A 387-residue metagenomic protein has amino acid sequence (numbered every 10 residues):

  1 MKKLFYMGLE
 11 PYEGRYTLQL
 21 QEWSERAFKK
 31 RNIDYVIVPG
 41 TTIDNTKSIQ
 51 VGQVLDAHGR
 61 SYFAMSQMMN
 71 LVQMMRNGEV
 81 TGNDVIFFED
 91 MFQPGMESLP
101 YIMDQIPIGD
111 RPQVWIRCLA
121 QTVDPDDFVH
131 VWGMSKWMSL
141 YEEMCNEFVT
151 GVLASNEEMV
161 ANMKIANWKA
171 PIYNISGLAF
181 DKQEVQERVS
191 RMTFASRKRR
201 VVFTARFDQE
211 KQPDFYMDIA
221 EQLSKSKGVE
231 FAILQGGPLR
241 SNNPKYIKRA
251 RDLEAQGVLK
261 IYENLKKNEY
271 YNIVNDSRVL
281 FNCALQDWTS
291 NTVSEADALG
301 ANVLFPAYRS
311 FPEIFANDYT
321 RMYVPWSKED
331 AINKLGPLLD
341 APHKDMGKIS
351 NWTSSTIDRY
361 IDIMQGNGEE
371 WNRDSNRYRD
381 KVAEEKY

Functional and structural regions predicted by a protein language model:
V131-V152: Membrane-proximal helix-turn-helix segments that form the acceptor-binding/catalytic region of lipid-linked
E147-R191, S196: Donor nucleotide-sugar binding/catalytic pocket of nucleotide-sugar-dependent glycosyltransferases
R191-E221, A232: Conserved donor-binding/catalytic core segment of Leloir-type glycosyltransferases
E230-I247, E263: Glycosyltransferase donor-sugar binding loop
P244-N268: Nucleotide-activated donor-binding/catalytic signature segment of Leloir-type glycosyltransferases, i.e., the conserved
A284-Q286: Aromatic "clamp/platform" in nucleotide-sugar-dependent glycosyltransferases that forms part of the donor/acceptor
P312-P337: Change "using UDP/GDP/dTDP sugars" to "using nucleotide sugars
W326-E329, G336-Y387: A charged, aromatic-enriched C-terminal amphipathic alpha-helix characteristic of glycosyltransferases across folds
